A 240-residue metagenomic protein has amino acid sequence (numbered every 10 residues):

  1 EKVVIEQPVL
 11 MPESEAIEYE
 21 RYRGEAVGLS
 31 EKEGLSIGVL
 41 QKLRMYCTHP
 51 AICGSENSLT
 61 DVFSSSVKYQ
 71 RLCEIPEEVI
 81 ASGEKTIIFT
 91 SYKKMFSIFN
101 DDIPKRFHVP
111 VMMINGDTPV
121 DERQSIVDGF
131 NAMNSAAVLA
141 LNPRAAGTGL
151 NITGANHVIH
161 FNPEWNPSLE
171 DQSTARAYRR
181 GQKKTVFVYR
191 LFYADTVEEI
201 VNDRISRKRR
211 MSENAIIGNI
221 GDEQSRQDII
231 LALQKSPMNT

Functional and structural regions predicted by a protein language model:
E1-G24, E31-L150, N219-T240: Conserved Helicase C-terminal RecA-like lobe
E18-Y22, D102, I126, G154 (+3 more regions): Alpha-helical scaffold elements adjacent to nucleotide-binding pockets in ATP/GTP-utilizing enzyme cores
F96-N100, Q124, V138-N162, N166-K183: SF2 helicase motor core recognition
R106, G129-A132, H157-I159, Y178 (+1 more regions): Short, hinge-like loop/turn segments at secondary-structure boundaries
I114, F161, L191: Catalytic metal- and UDP-sugar-binding loop of GT-A-like glycosyltransferases, i.e., residues flanking the conserved
E164-T240: A conserved SF2-helicase RecA2
